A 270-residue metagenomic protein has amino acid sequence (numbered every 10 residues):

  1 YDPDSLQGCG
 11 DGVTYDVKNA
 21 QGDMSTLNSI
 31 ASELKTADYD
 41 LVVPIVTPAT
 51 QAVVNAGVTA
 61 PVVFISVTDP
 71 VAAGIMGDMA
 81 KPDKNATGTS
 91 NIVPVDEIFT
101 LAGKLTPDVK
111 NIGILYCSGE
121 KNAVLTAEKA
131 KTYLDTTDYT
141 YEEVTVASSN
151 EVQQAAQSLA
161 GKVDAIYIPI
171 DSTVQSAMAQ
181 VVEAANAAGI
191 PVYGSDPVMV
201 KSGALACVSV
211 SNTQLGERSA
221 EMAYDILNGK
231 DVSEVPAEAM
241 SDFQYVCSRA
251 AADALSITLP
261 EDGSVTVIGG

Functional and structural regions predicted by a protein language model:
Y1-Y15, T132: Short, polar/charged alpha-helical segment
G12-T36, T145-L159: Structural motif
A20-G77, I168-N186, I190-S195: Beta-alpha junction/loop-to-helix N-cap segments that form part of ligand/metal-binding clefts
P70-K110, V210-K230: Hydrophobic alpha-helical segments within soluble ligand-binding/sensing domains
T87-L134, P236-A251: An alpha-beta-alpha
K121-I190, D196: Pocket-lining segment of extracytoplasmic ligand-binding domains
S202-G203: Small-residue-rich helix-loop
Y224-G270: Hinge/cleft segment of the Venus flytrap/periplasmic-binding protein
